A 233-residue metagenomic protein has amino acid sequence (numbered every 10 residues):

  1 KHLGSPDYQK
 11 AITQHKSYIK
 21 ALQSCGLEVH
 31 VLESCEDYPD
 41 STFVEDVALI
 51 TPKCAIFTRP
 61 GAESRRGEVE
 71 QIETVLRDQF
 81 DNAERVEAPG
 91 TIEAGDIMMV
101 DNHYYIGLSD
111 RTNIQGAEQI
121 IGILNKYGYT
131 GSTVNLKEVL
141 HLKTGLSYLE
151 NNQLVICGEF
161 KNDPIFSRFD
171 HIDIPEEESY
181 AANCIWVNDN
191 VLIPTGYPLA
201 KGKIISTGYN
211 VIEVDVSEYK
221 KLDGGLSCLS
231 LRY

Functional and structural regions predicted by a protein language model:
K1-Y233: The feature marks the mature, well-folded catalytic cores of soluble enzymes
